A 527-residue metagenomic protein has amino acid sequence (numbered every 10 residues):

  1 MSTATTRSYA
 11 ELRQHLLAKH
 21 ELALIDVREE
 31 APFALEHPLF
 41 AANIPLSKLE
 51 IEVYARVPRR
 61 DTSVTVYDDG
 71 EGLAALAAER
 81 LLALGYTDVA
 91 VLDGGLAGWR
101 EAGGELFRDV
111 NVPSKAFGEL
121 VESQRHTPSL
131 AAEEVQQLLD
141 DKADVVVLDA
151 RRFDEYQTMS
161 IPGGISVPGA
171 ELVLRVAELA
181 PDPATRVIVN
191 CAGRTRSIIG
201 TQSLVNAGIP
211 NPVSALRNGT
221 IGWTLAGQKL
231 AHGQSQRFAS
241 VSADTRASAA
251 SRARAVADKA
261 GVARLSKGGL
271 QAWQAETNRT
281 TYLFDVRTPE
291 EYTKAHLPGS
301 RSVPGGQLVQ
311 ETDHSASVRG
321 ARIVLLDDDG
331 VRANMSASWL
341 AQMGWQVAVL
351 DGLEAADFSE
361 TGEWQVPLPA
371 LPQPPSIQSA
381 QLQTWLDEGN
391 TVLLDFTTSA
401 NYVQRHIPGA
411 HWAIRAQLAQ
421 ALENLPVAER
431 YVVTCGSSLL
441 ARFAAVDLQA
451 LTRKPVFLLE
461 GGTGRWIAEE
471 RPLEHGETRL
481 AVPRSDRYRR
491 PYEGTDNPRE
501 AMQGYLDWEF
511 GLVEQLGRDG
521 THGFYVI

Functional and structural regions predicted by a protein language model:
M1-A23, V27-V146, A150-Y282, V286-V392 (+1 more regions): Rhodanese-like catalytic fold shared by cysteine-dependent sulfurtransferases and DSP/PTP-type phosphatases
